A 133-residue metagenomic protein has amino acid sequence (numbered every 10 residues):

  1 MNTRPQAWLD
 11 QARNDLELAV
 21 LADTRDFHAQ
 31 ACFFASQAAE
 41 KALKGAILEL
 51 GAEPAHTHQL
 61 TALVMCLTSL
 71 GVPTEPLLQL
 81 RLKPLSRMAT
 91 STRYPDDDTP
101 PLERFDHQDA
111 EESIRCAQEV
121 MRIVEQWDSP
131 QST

Functional and structural regions predicted by a protein language model:
M1-T133: Terminal alpha-helical segments
